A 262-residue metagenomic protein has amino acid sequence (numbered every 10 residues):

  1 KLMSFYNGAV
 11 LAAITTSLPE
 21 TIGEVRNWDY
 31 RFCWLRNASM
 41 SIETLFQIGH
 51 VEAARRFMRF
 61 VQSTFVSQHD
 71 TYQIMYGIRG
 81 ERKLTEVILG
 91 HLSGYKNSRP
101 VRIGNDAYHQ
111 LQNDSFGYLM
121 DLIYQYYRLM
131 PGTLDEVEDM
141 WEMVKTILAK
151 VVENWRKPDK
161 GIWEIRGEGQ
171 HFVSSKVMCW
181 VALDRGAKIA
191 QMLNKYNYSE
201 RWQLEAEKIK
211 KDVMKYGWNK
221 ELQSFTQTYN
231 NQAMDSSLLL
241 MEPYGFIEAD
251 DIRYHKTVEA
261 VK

Functional and structural regions predicted by a protein language model:
K1-K262: Acidic, mature catalytic/reactive cores of soluble proteins
